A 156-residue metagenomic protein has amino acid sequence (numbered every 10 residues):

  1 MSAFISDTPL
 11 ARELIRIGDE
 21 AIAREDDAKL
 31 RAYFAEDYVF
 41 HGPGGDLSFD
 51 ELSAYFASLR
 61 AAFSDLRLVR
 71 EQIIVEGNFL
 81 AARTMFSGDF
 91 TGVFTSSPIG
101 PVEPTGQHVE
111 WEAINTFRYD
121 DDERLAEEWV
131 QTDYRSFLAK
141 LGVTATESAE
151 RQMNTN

Functional and structural regions predicted by a protein language model:
M1-N156: C-terminal and inter-domain tail/linker signature
